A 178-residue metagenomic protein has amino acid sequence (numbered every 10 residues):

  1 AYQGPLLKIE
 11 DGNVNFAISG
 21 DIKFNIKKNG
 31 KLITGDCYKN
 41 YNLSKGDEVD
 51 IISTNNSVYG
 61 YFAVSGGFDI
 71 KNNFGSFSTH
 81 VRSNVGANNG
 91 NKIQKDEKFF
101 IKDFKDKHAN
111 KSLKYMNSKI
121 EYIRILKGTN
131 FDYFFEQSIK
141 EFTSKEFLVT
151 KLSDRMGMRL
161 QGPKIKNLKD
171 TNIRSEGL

Functional and structural regions predicted by a protein language model:
A1-L178: Conserved "landmark" site that anchors the functional core of diverse proteins
